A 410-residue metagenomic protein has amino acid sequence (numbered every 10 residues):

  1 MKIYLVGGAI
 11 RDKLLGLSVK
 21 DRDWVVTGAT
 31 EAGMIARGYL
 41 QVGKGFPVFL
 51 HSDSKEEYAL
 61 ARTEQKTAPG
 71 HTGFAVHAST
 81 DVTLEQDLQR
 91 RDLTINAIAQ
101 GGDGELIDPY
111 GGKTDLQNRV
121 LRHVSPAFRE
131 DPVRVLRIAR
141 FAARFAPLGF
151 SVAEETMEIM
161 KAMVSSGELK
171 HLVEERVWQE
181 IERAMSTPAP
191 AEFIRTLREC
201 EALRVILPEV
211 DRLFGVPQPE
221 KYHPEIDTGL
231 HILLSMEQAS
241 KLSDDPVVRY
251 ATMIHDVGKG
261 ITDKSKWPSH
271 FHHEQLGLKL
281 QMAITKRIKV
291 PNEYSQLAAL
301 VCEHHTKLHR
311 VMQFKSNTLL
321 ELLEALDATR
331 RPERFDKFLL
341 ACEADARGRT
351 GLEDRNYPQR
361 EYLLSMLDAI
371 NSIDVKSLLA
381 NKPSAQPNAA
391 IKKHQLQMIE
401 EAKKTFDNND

Functional and structural regions predicted by a protein language model:
M1-D410: Catalytic cores of the polymerase beta-like nucleotidyltransferase superfamily and closely associated nucleotide
